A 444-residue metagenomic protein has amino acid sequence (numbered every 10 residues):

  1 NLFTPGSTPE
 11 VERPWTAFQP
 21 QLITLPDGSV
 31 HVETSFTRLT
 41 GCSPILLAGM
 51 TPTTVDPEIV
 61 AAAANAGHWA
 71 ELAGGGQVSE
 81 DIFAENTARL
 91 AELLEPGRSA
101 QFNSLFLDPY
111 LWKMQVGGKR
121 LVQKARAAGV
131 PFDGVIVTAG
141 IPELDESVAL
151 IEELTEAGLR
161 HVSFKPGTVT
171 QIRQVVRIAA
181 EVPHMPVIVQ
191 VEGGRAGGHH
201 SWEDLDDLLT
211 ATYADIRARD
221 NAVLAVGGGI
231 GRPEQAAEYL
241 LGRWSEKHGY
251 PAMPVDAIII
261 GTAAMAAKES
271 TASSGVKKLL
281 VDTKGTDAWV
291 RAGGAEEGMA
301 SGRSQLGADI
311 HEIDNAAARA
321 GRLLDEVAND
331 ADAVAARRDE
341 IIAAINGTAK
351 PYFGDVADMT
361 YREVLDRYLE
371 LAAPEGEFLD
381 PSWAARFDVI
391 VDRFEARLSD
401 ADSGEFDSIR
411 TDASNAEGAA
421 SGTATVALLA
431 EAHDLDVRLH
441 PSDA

Functional and structural regions predicted by a protein language model:
N1-D220, D407-A444: Active-site entrance/lid segments in N-terminal catalytic domains of soluble metabolic enzymes
G41, D220-L224, M253, D339: A residue-level detector for conformationally permissive "hinge/kink" positions
D56, T168, E203-D204, G231-R232 (+4 more regions): Alpha-helix initiation/capping motif
A63, A225, G261: Catalytic nucleophile loop
G67-D81, A139, V189-W202, P233-V276: Glycine-rich phosphate-binding active-site loops on the catalytic face of alpha/beta enzymes
E203-R243: Loop-centered beta-sheet repeat module
I216, L240-A444: Conserved active-site-proximal phosphate/metal-binding subdomains
